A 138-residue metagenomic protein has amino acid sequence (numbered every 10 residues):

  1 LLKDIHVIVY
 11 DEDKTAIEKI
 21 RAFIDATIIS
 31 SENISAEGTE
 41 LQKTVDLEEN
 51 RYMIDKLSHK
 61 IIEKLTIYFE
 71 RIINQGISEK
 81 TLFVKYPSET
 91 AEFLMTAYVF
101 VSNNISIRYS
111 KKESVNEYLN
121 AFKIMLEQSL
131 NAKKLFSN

Functional and structural regions predicted by a protein language model:
D4-E37, A91-L94, L119: Hydrophobic alpha-helical connector segments
H6-K14, A36-D46, S78-T81, N103-S110: Short, flexible helix-adjacent loops and helix caps
H6-V9, D25-E32, L41-E48, I124-L130: Helix-loop "lid/cap" segments that line or gate small-molecule binding pockets
I17-R21, K60-I61, I77-F93, E113-E117: All-alpha amphipathic helical-bundle segments outside canonical DNA-binding/catalytic cores that form hydrophobic
A22, I29, I67-E79, T96-A97 (+1 more regions): C-terminal peripheral helix-coil segments that are non-catalytic and often amphipathic
S35-E70, S78-T81: Short secondary-structure transition hinges
